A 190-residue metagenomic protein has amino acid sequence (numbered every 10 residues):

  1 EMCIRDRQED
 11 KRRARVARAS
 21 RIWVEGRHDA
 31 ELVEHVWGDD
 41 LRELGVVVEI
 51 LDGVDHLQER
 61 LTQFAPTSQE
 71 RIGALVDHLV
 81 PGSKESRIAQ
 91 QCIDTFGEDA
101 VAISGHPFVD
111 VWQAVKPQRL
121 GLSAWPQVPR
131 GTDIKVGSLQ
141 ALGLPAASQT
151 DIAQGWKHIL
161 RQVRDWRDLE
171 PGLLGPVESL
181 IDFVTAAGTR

Functional and structural regions predicted by a protein language model:
M2-C3: Short, small-residue-biased leader/transition segments that mark boundaries at the very start of proteins
E9-G73: Acidic, glycine-rich catalytic loops of TOPRIM or P-loop NTPase phosphate-binding modules used across DNA replication
D55-H56, L79-S83: Short acidic, S/G/P-rich loop/turn micro-motifs used as interaction or catalytic elements
Q63-F64, S83-F96: Short, aromatic/basic amphipathic alpha-helical patches
A74-H78: Long, well-ordered mid-to-C-terminal structural blocks that present hydrophobic/aromatic surfaces
Q91-R167: Activity-critical C-terminal alpha-helical subdomain
W166-R190: Charged phosphate-binding loop/patch that engages nucleotide di/tri-phosphates or the phosphate backbone of nucleic
